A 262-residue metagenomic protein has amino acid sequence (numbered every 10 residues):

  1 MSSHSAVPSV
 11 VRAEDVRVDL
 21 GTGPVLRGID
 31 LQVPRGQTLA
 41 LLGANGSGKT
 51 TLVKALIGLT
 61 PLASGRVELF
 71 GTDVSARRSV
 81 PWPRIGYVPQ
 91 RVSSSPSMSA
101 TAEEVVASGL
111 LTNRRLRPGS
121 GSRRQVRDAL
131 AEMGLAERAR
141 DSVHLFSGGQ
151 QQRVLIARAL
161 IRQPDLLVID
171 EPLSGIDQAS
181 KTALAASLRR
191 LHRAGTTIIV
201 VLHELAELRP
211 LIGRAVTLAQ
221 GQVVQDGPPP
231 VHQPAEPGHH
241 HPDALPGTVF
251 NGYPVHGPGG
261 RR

Functional and structural regions predicted by a protein language model:
I57: Helix-to-loop junction immediately C-terminal to a conserved catalytic motif
G65-A76, V80-P81: Conserved ABC transporter NBD signature motif
S120-R138: Conserved ABC ATPase "signature" region
S142-F146: Conserved ABC ATPase signature
Q163: Conserved catalytic motifs of ABC-family nucleotide-binding domains
L167-E171: Catalytic Walker B motif of ABC-type/P-loop ATPase nucleotide-binding domains
L202-H203: H-loop/switch region of ABC-family ATPase nucleotide-binding domains
